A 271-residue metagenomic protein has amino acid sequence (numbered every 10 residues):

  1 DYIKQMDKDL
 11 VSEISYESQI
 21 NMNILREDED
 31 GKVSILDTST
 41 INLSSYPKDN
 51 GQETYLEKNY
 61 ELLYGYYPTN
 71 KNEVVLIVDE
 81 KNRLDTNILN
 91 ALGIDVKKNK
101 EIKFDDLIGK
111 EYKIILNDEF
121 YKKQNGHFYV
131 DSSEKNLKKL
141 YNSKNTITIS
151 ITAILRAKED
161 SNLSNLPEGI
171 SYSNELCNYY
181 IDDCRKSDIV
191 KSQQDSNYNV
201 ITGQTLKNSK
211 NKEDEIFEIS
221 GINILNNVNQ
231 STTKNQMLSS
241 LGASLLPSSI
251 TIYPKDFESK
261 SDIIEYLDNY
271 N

Functional and structural regions predicted by a protein language model:
D1-N271: Basic-flanked hydrophobic alpha-helices used for secretion and membrane insertion
